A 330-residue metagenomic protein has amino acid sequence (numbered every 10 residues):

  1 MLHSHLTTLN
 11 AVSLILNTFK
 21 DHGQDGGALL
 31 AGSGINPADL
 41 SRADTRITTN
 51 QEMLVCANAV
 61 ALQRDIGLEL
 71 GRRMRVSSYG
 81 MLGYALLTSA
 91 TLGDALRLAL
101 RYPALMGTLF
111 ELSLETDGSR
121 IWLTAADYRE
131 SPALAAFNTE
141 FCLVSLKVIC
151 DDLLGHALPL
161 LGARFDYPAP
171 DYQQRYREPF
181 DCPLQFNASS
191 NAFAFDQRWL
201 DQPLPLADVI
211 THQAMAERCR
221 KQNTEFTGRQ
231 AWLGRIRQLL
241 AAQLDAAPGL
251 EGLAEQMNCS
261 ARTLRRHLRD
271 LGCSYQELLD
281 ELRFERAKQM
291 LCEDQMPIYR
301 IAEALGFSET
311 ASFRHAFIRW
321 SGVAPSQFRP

Functional and structural regions predicted by a protein language model:
M1-S119: N-terminal low-complexity or simple alpha-helical regulatory segments that function as activation/interaction modules
T7, A11-N17, L105-M106, F110-W122 (+2 more regions): Amphipathic, soluble alpha/beta structural segments
T8, R75, L92, T139 (+3 more regions): Generic alpha-helical segment signature
L14, S145, I149-C150, L239 (+1 more regions): Short, hydrophobic/aromatic alpha-helical segments in well-folded domains
C56, L96, L143-L146, C219: Hydrophobic alpha-helical core bundles mediating ligand binding, dimerization, or RNAP-core interactions
E111, E115-D201: DNA-contacting interfaces and partner/effector-binding or oligomerization modules in DNA-centric proteins
P170, R175-P330: Extended mid-to-C-terminal alpha-helical interaction segments
